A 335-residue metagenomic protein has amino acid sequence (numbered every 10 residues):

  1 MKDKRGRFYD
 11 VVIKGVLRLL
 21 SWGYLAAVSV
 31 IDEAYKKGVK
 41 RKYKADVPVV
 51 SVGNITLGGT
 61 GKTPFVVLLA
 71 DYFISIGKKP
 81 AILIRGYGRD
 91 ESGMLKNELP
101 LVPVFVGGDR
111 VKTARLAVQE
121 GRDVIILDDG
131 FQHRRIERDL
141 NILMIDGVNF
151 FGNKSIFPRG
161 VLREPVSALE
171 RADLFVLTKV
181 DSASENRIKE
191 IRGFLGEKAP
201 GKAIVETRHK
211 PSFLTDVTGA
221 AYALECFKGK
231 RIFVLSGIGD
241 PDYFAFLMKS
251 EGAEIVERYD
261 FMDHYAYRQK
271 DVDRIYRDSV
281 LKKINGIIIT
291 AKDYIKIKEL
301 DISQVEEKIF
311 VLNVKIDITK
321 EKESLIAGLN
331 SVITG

Functional and structural regions predicted by a protein language model:
M1-P48, V332: A transmembrane-helix-recognition feature enriched in membrane-embedded lipid enzymes and envelope glyco-/phospholipid
K2-D10, F151-K283: C-terminal accessory "lid"/substrate-recognition subdomains
G23, T63, L95, D128 (+4 more regions): Residue-level signal for inorganic ion chemistry
D32-Y87, D181-S182: Walker A (P-loop) phosphate-binding motif
K78-K79, R122-D123, R138, K282-N285: Short, high-confidence coil segments that cap the C-terminus of an alpha-helix and link into the following beta-strand
K79-L83, L143, I232-L235: Conserved beta-strand elements of the Class I
Y87-A199, E206: Phosphate/Mg2+-binding loops and adjacent switch elements in nucleotide/diphosphate-handling enzyme cores
S212, F261-A266, V305-G335: Short, flexible loop segments at boundaries between secondary-structure elements
